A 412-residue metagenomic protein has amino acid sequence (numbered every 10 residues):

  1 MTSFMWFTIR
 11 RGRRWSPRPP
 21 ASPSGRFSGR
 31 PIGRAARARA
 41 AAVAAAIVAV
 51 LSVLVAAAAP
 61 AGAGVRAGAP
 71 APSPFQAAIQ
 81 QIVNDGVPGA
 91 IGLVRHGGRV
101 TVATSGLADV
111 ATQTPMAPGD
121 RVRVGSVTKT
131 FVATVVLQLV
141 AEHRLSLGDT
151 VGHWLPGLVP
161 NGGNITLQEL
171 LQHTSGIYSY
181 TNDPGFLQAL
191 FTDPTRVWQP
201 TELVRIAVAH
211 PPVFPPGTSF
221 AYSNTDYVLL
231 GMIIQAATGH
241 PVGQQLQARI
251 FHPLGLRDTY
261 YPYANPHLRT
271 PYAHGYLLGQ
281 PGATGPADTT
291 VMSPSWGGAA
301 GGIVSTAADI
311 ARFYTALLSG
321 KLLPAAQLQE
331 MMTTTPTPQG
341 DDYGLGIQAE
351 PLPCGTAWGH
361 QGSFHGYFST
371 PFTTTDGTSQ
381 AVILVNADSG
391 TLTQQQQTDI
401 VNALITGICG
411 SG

Functional and structural regions predicted by a protein language model:
S3-M116, V140-S146, Q172, A236 (+2 more regions): N-terminal leader/targeting segments and the immediately adjacent pre-domain N-terminus
G62-A103, G285-G412: Catalytic loop of the DD-peptidase/beta-lactamase superfamily, centered on the K-T-G motif and neighboring
A71, F75, V124, T128 (+5 more regions): Hydrophobic (often cysteine-bearing) scaffold residues that line and stabilize catalytic clefts of nucleotide/cofactor
I79, G98, K129-V132, V136 (+7 more regions): Residue-level preference for non-acidic, small/hydrophobic
G86-P88, A111-E169, F214-T225, G298-G301: Short active-site loop at a secondary-structure junction that contains or immediately precedes the catalytic residue(s)
L93-R95, T150, Q247: Outer-envelope exported proteins of Gram-negative bacteria
T101-A103, F131, W198, Y227 (+3 more regions): Aromatic/pi-system hotspot detector in well-structured domains
G162-A357, Q361: Short, surface-exposed loop or secondary-structure junction motifs that flank catalytic or metal-binding residues
